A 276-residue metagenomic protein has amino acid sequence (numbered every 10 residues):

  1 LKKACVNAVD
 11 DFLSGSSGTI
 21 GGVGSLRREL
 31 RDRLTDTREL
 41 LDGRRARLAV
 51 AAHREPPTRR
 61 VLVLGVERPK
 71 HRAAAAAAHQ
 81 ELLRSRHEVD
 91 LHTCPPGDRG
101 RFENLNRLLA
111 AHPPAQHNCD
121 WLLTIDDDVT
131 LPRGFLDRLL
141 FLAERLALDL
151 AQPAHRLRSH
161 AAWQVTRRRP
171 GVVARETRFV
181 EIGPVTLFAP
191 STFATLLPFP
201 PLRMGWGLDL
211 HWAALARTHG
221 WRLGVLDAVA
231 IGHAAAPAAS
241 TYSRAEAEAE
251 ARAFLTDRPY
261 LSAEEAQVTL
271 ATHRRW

Functional and structural regions predicted by a protein language model:
L1-A52, L202-W276: C-terminal catalytic/acceptor-binding lobe
D42-E55, R59, G65-L83: Short, well-formed alpha-helical segments that are part of the catalytic scaffolds of diverse glycosyltransferases
E67-H79, L83-D120: Active-site-proximal specificity loops/subdomain of glycosyltransferases
E81-H92, L146-A151, T218-R222: Structural alpha-beta junctions
T93-P95, A154-H155, D227: Residue-level recognition of beta-strand->loop/alpha-helix junctions
R99-R101, V129-P132: Acidic-and-aromatic substrate-binding clefts and catalytic sites of carbohydrate-active enzymes
N118-T130: Short beta-strand-to-loop acidic/aromatic patch adjacent to the donor-nucleotide binding site
P132-G207, A214, T218: Conserved catalytic core of nucleotide-sugar-dependent glycosyltransferases
